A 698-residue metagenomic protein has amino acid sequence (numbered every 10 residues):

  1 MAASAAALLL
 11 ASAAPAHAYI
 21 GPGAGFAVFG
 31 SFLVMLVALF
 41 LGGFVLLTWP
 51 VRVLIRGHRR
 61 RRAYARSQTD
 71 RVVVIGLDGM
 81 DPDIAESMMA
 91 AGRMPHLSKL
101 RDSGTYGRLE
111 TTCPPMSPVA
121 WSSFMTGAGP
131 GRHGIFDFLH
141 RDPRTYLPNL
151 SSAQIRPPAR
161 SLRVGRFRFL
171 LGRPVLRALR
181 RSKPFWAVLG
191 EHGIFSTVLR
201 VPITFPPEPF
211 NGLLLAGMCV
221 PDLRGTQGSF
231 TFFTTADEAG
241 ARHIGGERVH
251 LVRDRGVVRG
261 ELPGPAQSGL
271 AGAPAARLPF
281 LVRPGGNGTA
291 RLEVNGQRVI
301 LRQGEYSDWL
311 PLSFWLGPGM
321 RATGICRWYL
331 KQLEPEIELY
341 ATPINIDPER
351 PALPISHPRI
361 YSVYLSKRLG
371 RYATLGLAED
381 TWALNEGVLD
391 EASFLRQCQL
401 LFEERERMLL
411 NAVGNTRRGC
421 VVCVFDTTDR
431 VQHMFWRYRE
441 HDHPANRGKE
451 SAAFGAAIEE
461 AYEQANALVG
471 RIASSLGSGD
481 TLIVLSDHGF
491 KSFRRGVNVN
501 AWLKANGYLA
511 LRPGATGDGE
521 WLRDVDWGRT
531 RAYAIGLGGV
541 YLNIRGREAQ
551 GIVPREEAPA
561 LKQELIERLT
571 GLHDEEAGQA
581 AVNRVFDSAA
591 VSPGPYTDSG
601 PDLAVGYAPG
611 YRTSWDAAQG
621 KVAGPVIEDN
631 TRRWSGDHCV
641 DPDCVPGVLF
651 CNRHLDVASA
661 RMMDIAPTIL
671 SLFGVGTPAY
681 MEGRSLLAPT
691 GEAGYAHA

Functional and structural regions predicted by a protein language model:
M1-A18: N-terminal secretory/membrane targeting signals
I20-L46: Hydrophobic alpha-helical membrane-interaction elements
R56-Y106, P115, E191, F195 (+2 more regions): Active-site-proximal N-terminal segment of extracellular/periplasmic enzymes that hydrolyze or transfer
A85-I135, L139, T197, A510-L511: Short, structured active-site-proximal loop/turn typified by the sulfatase FGly-forming signature C/S-X-P-X-R
A128-K449, T530-A580, S614: His/Asp/Glu-rich, glycine-adjacent segments that coordinate divalent cations and/or stabilize oxyanion chemistry on
P207-F210, S492, E557, K562-E564 (+3 more regions): Polar, surface-exposed loop/tail segments that function as active-site lids or cofactor/substrate-recognition elements
Y462-L503, A580-S588, G594-Y596, A604-G606 (+2 more regions): Metal-dependent active-site segment of extracytoplasmic phospho-/sulfohydrolases and closely related
L503-R555, N630-F673: Substrate-binding rim/cap in mid-to-C-terminal beta-strand-loop elements of soluble/periplasmic
